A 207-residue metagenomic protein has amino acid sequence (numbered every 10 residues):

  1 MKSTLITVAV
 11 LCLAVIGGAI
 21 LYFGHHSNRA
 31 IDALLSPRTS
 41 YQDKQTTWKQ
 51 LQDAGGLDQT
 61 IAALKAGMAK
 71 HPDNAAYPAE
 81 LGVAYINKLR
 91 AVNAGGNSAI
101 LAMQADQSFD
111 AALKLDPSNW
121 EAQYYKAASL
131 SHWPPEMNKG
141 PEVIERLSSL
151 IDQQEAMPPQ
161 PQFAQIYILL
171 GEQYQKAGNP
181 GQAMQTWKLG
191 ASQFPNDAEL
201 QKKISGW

Functional and structural regions predicted by a protein language model:
T4-I6, L11-M68: N-terminal leader/linker segments that initiate helical-solenoid repeat arrays
K44, W48-Q52, G82, I86-G96 (+5 more regions): Short coil/turn linking the two alpha-helices of tandem helical-hairpin repeats
K70, L115, Q153, M157-P159 (+1 more regions): Structural marker of alpha-solenoid helical repeat scaffolds
